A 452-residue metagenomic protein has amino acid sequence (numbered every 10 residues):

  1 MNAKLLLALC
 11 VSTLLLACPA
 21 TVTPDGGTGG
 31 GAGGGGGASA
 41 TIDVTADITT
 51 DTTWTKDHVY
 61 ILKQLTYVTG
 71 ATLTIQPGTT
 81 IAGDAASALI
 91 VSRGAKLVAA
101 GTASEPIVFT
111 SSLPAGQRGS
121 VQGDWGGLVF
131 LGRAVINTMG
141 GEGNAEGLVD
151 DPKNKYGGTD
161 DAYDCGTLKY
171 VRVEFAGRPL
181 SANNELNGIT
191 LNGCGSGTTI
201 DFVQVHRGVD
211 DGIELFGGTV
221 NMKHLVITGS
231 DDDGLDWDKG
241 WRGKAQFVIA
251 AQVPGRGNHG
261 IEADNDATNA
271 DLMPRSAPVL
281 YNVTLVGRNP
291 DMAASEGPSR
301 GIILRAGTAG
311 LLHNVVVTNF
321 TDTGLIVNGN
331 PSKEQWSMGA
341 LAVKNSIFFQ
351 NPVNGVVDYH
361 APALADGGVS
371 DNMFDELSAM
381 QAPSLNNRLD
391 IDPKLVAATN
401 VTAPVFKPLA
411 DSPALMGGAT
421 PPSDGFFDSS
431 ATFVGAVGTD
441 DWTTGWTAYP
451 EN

Functional and structural regions predicted by a protein language model:
M1-L7: Bacterial N-terminal signal peptides that target proteins for export
L14-A17: C-terminal motif of bacterial Sec signal peptides marking the signal peptidase cleavage site
A20: Short, conserved catalytic or interaction motifs in soluble domains
T23-G29, G33, S39-T74, A86-K96 (+3 more regions): Extracellular beta-rich repeat passengers
T80-I81, A85: General structural concept
